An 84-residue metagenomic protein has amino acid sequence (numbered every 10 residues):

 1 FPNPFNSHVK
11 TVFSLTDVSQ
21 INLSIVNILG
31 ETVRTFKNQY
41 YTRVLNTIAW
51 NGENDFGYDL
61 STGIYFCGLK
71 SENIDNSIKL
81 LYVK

Functional and structural regions predicted by a protein language model:
F1-S14, V26-E31, T62, L80-K84: Surface-exposed, proline-anchored Ser/Thr-rich loop/turn motifs
V18, K37-E72: Short, surface-exposed loop/turn motifs with a glycine/proline- and acidic-biased composition
N22, A49, K79: Conserved beta-strand and immediately adjacent loop positions that scaffold enzyme active sites
L23-N27, L69: Conserved aromatic beta-strand anchor motif in extracellular beta-sandwich/beta-rich domains
I74-I78: Extracellular and select intracellular beta-sandwich modules with Ser/Thr-enriched, small-residue motifs on
